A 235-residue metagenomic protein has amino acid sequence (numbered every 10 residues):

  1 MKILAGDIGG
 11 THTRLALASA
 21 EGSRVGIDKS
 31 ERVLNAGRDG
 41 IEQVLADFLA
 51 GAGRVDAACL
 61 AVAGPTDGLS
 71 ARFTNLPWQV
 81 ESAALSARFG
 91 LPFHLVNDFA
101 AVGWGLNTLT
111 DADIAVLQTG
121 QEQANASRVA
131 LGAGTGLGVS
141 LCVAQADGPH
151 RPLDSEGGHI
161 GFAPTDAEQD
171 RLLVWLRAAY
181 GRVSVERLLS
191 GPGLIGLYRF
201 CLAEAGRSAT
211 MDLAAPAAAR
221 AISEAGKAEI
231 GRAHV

Functional and structural regions predicted by a protein language model:
M1, G90-L91, A124-R128: Short coil/turn connectors at secondary-structure junctions
K2-D47, G51, L153-G158: Short glycine-rich, Thr/Ser-proximal phosphate-binding strand/loop in the N-terminal lobe of ATP-dependent enzymes
L15, L85, L194: Residue-level signal for inorganic ion chemistry
G51-V96, A100, W104-D113, A130: Short beta-strand-loop/turn "lid" adjacent to the catalytic site in phosphate-handling enzymes
D67, H94-Q123, P216-G231: ATP-dependent carbohydrate kinase catalytic cores
D113, L117, A124-V185: Glycine-rich phosphate-binding loop of actin/hexokinase-like ATP-binding domains
A179-R232: A mobile "lid/hinge" subdomain adjacent to the ATP/sugar-phosphate binding pocket shared across diverse ATP-dependent
